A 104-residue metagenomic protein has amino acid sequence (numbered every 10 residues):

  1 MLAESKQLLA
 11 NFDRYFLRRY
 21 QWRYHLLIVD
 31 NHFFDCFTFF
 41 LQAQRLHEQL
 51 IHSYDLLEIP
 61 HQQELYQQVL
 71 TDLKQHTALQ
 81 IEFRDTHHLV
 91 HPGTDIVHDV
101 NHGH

Functional and structural regions predicted by a protein language model:
M1-L27, P60-H91, D95-H104: Negatively charged, low-complexity tracts enriched in Asp/Glu with abundant Ser/Thr
Y15-Y54: Amphipathic, interaction-prone secondary-structure segments
L57: Aromatic/acidic cage segments in peptide-binding pockets
